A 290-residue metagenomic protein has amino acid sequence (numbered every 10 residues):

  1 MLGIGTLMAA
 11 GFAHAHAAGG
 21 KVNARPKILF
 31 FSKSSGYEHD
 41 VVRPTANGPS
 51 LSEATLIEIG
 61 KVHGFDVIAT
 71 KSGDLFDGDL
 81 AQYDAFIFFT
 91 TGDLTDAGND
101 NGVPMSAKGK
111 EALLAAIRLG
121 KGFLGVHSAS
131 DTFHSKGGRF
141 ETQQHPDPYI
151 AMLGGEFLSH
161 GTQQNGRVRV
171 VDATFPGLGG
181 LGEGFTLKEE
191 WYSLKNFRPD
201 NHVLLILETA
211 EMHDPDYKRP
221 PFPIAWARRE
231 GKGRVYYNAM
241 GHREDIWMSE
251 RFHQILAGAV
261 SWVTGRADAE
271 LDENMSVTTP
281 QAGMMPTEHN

Functional and structural regions predicted by a protein language model:
M1-G3: N-terminal export leaders
T6-G19: N-terminal twin-arginine translocation
G20-P26, S32, S52, V62 (+2 more regions): Extracellular ligand-binding/catalytic regions of CAZymes and related secreted enzymes and adhesion modules
L29-F31, G36-G125, A129-T132: Helical hinge/lid and interdomain linker segments adjacent to catalytic or ligand-binding clefts that mediate domain
S35-G36, D74-L75, G92-L94, S130-T132 (+4 more regions): Short, solvent-exposed loop/turn segments at secondary-structure junctions
D93-G180: A glycine-rich, often tryptophan-bearing local segment used as a flexible ligand/cofactor-contacting loop or short
D147, G155-G231: Catalytic beta-strand/loop cores that center a nucleophilic Ser/Cys/Thr and support acyl-enzyme chemistry
